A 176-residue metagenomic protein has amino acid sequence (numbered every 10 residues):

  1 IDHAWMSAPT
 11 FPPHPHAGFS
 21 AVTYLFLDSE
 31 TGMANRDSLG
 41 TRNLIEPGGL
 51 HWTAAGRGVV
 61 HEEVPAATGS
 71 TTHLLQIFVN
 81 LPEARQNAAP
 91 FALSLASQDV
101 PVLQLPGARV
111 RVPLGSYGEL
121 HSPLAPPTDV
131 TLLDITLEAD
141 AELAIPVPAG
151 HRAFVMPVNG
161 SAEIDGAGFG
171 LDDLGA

Functional and structural regions predicted by a protein language model:
I1-F26, Q98-A144: A short glycine-rich, His/Asp/Glu-containing loop-to-beta-strand
P9-P12, S38-T41, E62-A67: Catalytic micro-motifs at enzyme active sites that drive phosphoryl/nucleotidyl and oxygen chemistry
A17-G40, E46-L50, A139-A141, P146-L171: Glycine- and acidic-residue-biased ligand/ion/polar-headgroup-sensing regions
N43, G49, H61, H73-L75 (+5 more regions): Generic beta-strand structural signal
G56-R85, G168, A176: Ligand-binding loop in jelly-roll beta-barrel domains
L81-R109: Long amphipathic alpha-helical segments that form oligomerization/scaffold cores
N87-L93, L114, H121-P126, L143-P148 (+1 more regions): A short secondary-structure junction signal
